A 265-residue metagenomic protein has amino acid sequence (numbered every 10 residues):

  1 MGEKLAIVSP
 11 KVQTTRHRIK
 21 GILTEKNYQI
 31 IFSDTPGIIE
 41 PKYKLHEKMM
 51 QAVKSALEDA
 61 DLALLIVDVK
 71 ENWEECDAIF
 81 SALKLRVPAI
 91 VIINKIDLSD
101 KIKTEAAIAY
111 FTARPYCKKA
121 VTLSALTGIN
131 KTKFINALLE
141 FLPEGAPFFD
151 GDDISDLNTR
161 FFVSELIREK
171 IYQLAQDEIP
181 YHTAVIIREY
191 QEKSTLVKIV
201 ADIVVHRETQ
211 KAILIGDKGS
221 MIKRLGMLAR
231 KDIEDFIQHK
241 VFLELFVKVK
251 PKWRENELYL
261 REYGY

Functional and structural regions predicted by a protein language model:
M1-P10: A conserved segment at the C-terminal end of the G1
E3, I22-K26, I38, A56 (+9 more regions): Conserved, well-folded catalytic cores of nucleic-acid-processing and energy-transducing macromolecular machines
P10, T14, K44-E58, S99-A106 (+9 more regions): Charged, alpha-helix-enriched surfaces in structured cytosolic catalytic cores of large nucleotide-utilizing machines
V12-T14, P36-I39, V69-W73, I96-S99 (+5 more regions): Conserved nucleotide-binding/hydrolysis micro-motifs of P-loop NTPases
T15-R16, I22: Conserved P-loop/Walker A NTP-binding site and adjacent catalytic elements of P-loop NTPases
G21-S33, E47-V121, L174, Q191-L196: Conserved C-terminal guanine-recognition region of P-loop GTPase G domains, centered on the G4
V87-I90, I96-F161: Canonical P-loop GTPase G-domain recognition
T159-Y265: P-loop NTP-binding site
